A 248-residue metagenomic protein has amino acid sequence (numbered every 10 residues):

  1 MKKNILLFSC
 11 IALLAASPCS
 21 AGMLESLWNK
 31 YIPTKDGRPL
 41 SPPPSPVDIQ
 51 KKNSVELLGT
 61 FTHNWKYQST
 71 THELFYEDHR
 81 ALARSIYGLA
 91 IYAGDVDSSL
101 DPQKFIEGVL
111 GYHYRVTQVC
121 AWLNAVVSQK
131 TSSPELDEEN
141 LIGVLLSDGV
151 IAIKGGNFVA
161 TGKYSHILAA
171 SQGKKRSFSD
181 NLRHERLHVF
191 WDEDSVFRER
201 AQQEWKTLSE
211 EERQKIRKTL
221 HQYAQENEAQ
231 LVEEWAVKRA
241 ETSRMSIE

Functional and structural regions predicted by a protein language model:
M1-N4: Positively charged n-region of N-terminal signal peptides that target proteins for export
F8-A15: Bacterial N-terminal signal peptides
S17-A21: Sec/Tat signal peptide C-region and signal peptidase I cleavage site
G22-Y164: A metal-dependent hydrolase signature that marks the N-terminal structural subdomain at the beginning of catalytic folds
T62, I153-Y164, A170, W205-E248: Metalloprotease/metallohydrolase-associated module, dominated by Zn2+-dependent proteases
H166-L182: Short pre-active-site segment immediately N-terminal to the catalytic Zn-binding motif
D180-E193: Active-site recognition of the HExxH zinc-binding catalytic motif
V196-W205: Short acidic alpha-helical/loop segments enriched in Asp/Glu that coordinate divalent cations
